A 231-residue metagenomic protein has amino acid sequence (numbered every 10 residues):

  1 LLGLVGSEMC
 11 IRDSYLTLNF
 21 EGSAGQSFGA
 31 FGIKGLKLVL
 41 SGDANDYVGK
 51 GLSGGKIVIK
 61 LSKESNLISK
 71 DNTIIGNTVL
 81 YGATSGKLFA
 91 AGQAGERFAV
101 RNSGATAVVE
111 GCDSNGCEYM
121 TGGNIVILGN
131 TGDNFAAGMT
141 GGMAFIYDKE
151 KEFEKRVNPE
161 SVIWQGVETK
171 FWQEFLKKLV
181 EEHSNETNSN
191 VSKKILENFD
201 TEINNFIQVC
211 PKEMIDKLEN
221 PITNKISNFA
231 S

Functional and structural regions predicted by a protein language model:
L1-G6, C10-I11: Single conserved hydrophobic/aromatic residue that forms the stacking wall/gate of nucleotide- or nucleobase-binding
R12-N19, A24-K34, A44-G49, G76-G82: Right-handed parallel beta-helix
D13-Y15, S53-V79, A105, P159-S161: Acidic/polar low-complexity surface segments
S14-L16, K34-L36, V48, G55 (+4 more regions): The right-handed parallel beta-helix/beta-solenoid scaffold, focusing on the short coil/turn and N-cap positions
E21, F31, V39-D43, K50-G51 (+8 more regions): Feature marks extracellular polysaccharide-active and adherence modules
A30, K34, S62-K63, I75-K87 (+5 more regions): Surface-exposed loop/turn motifs in large extracellular/passenger domains
L128, D133-A136, T140-S231: Intrinsically disordered, low-complexity terminal regions
